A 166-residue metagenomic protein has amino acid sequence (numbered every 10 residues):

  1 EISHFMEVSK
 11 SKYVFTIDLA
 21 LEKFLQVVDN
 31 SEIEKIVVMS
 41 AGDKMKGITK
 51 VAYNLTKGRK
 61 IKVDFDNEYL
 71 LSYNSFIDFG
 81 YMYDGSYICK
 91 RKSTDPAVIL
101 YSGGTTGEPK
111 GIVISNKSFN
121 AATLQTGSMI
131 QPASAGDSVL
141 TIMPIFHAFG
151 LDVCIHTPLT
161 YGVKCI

Functional and structural regions predicted by a protein language model:
E1-S75: Structural core segment of the AMP-binding/adenylate-forming
K12, N74, T94, N116-K117 (+1 more regions): Structural detector for helix-capping/boundary residues
T16-I17, V98, A122: Replace "coordinates the UDP/GDP/TDP-sugar" with "coordinates nucleotide-activated sugar donors
V63-Y101, E108, Q131-S138: Conserved pre-ATP/AMP-binding loop-to-beta segment of ANL
L100-G103, M143: Active-site beta-alpha turn of Rossmann-fold NAD(P)-dependent dehydrogenases/reductases
G104-G107, H147: Active-site proximal helix/loop that lines the substrate pocket of Rossmann-like NAD(P)-dependent oxidoreductase domains
N120-S138, F146-I166: Conserved AMP-binding/adenylation subdomain of ANL enzymes
